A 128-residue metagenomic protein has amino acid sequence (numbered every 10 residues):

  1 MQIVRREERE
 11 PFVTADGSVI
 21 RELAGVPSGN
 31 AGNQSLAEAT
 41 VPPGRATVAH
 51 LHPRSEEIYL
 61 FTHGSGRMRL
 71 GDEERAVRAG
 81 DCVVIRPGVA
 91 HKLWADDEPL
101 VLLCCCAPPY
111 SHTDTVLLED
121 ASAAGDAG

Functional and structural regions predicted by a protein language model:
M1-Q34, V48, T115-G128: A short, N-terminal "cap"/entry segment at the start of jelly-roll beta-barrel domains of the cupin/DSBH fold
V19, G32-A37, T47, E56-E57 (+3 more regions): A generic structural signal for short beta-strands and their flanking turns/coil linkers
E22, L36-T40, I58, E74 (+2 more regions): Conserved hydrophobic/aromatic beta-strand scaffold that supports enzyme active sites
G29-G32, V41-R45, S65-R67, E74 (+1 more regions): Short, charged/polar surface micro-motifs in flexible loops or helix N-caps
A46, L51-A79, V89: A short beta-strand-loop-beta hairpin characteristic of the jelly-roll/cupin
D72, D97, V116-L117: Short, flexible helix/strand-to-coil boundary loops that buttress conserved ligand/catalytic motifs in alpha/beta
R78, P87-T113: Ligand-binding loop in jelly-roll beta-barrel domains
